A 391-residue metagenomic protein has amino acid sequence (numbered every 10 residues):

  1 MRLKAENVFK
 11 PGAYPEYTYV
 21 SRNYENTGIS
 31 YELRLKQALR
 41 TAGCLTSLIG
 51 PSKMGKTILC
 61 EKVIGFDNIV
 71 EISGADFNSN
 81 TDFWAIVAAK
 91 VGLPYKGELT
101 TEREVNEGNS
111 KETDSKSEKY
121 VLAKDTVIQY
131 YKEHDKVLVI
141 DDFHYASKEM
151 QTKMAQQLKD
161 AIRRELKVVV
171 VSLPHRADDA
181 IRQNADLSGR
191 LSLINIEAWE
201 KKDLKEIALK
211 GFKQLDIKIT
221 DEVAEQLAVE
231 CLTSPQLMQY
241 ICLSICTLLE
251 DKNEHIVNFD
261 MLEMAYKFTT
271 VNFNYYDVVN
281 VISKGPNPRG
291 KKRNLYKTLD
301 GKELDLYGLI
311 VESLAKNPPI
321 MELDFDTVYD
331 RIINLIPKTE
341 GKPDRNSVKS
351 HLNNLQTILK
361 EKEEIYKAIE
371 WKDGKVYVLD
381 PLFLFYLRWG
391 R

Functional and structural regions predicted by a protein language model:
M1-T46: A short, basic N-terminal segment
A13, N68-I69, N78-N109: Conserved NTP-binding/hydrolysis module of P-loop NTPases
A38-E61, D76: Walker A/P-loop nucleotide-binding motif
G50, V70-N80, L173: A short hydrophobic beta-strand->loop->alpha-helix junction that borders the nucleotide-binding pocket of P-loop NTPases
T81-A88, K201-L209, A224, F325-D330: An amphipathic alpha-helix signature
P94-I140, H144-K167, L173-D186, E197-D203 (+4 more regions): Mid-core helix/loop region of P-loop NTP-binding domains shared across ATPases and GTPases
Q156-Y240, S244-N253, F259-V281, L382-F383 (+1 more regions): The catalytic "switch" region of P-loop NTPases
M261-R391: C-terminal leucine-rich, beta-strand-based interaction scaffolds used for sensing/assembly
